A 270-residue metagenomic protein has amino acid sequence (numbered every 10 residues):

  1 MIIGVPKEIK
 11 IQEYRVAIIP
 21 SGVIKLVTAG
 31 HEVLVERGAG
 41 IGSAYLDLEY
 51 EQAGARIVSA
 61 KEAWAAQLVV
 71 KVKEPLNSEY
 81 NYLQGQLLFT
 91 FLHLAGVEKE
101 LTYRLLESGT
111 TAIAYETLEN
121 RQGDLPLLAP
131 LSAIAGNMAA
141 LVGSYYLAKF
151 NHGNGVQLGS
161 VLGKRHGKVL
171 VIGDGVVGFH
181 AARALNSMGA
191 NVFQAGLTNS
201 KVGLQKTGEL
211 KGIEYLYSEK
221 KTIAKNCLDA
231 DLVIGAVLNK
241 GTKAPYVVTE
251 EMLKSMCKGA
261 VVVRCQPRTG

Functional and structural regions predicted by a protein language model:
I2, E8, N77-G167: Glycine/serine-rich phosphate-binding loop and adjoining beta1-alpha1 elements at the start of nucleotide-handling
I2-R104, S108-T110: An N-terminal-biased, well-structured beta-alpha scaffold segment characteristic of Rossmann-like dinucleotide-binding
P6-K7, I11-G42, F150-G235: Glycine-rich phosphate/diphosphate-binding loop of Rossmann-like nucleotide-binding domains
E8-K10, G38-G40, E74, H93 (+6 more regions): Short, ordered loop/turn segments at secondary-structure junctions
V23, D47, T102, A140 (+2 more regions): Generic hydrophobic/aromatic pocket-lining and core-packing "Φ" positions
Q52-I57, K71, K149-G155, G212-E219 (+1 more regions): Short gly/ser/thr-rich secondary-structure transition/capping motifs
G208-G270: Rossmann-like adenosine-cofactor binding region
